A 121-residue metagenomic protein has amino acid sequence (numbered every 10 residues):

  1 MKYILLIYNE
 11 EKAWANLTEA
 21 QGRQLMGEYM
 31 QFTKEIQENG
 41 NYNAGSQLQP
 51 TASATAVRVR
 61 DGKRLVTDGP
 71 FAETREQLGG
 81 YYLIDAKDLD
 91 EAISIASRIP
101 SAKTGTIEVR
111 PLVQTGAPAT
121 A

Functional and structural regions predicted by a protein language model:
M1-A121: Conserved, structured core segments of small domains
